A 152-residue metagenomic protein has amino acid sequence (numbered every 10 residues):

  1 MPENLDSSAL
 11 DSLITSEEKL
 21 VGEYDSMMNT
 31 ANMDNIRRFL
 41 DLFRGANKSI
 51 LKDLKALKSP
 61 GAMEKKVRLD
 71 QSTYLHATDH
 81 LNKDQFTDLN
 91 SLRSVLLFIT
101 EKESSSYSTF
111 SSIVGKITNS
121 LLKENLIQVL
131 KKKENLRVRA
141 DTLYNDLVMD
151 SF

Functional and structural regions predicted by a protein language model:
M1-A31, L92-K116: Alpha-helical bundle segments that constitute or directly flank the non-heme di-iron/ferroxidase center
M1-L10, T78-R93, D146-F152: Membrane-interacting alpha-helical segments
A9, F39-L40, N125-L126: DHp/HisKA histidine-phosphotransfer helix
L13-Y24, L40-K58, K102-E103, V129-A140: Alpha-helical transition-metal enzyme core signature, strongest for iron centers
G22, D34-R38, S120, E124: Short, solvent-exposed positions on alpha-helices
A31-D34, L54-L57, G61-E64, I117-S120 (+2 more regions): Hydrophobic stripe of amphipathic alpha-helices that form coiled-coil interfaces
S59-N90: Carboxylate-rich helix-loop segments that flank metal/cofactor sites and access channels in metalloenzymes
K102-D150: Preference for long, well-ordered alpha-helical segments
